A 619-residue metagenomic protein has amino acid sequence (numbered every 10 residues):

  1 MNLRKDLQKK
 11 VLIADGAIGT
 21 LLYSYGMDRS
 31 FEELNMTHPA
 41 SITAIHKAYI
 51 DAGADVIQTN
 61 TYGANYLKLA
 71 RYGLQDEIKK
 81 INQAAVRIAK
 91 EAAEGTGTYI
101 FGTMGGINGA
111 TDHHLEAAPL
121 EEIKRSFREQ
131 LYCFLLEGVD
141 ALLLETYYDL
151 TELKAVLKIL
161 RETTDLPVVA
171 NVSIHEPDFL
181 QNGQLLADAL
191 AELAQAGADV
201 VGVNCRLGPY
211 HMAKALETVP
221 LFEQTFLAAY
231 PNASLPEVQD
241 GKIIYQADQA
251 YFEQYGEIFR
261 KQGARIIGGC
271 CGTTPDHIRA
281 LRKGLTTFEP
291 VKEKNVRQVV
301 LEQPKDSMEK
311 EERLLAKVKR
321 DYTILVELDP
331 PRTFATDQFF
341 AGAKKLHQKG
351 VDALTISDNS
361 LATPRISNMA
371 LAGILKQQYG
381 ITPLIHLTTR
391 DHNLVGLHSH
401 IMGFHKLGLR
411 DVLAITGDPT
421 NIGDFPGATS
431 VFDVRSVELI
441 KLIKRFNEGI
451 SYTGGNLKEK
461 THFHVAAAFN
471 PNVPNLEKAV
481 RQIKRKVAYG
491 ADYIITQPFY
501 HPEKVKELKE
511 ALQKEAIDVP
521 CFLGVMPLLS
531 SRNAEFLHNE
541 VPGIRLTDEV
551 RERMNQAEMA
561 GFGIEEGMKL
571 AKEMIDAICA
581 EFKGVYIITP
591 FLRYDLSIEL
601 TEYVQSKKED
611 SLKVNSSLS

Functional and structural regions predicted by a protein language model:
M1-S619: Domain-level signal for soluble alpha/beta catalytic cores
